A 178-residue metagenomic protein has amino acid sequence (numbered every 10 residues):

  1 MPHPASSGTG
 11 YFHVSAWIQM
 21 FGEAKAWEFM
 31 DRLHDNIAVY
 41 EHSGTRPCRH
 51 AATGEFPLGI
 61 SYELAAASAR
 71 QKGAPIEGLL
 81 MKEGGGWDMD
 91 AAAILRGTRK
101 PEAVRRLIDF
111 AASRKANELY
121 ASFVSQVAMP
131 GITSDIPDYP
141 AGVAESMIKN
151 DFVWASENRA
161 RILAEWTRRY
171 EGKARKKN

Functional and structural regions predicted by a protein language model:
M1-E55: Extracytoplasmic ligand-binding site segments that recognize negatively charged/polar headgroups
H3-P4, E63-L64, F123-V124: Short secondary-structure boundary segments
F12, F29-H34, Y40-E41, K72-P101 (+1 more regions): Periplasmic-binding protein-like
I18-E23, D35-A38, A52, F56 (+4 more regions): Sec-exported extracytoplasmic/periplasmic mature domains
A24, A128-N178: An extracytoplasmic/periplasmic, membrane-proximal ligand-sensing/linker region
P47-C48, A66, V104: Short, hydrophobic alpha-helical packing/hinge segments within bilobed ligand-binding/sensory domains
A52, F56-P75: A ligand-binding cleft/hinge motif common to bilobed small-molecule-binding domains
G86, D90, L95-N150: Mature extracytoplasmic/periplasmic domains
